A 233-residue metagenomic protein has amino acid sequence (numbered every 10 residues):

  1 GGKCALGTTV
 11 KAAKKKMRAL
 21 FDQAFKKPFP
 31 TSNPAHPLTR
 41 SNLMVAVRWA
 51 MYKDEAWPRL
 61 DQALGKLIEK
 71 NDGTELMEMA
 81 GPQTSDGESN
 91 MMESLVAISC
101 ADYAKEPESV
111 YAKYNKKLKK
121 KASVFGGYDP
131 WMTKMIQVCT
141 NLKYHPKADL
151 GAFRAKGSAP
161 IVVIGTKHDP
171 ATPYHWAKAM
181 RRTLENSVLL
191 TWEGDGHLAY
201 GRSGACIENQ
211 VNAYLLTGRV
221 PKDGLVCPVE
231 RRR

Functional and structural regions predicted by a protein language model:
G2-L6, R59, L189-T191, V220-V226: Acidic/polar loop patches that form or flank catalytic/metal-binding clefts of enzymes that bind anionic ligands
K3-A5, S99-A101, V138-T140, A205-I207 (+1 more regions): Sequence contexts marking disulfide-bonded cysteines in secreted/extracellular proteins
K14-A159, S203: Alpha/beta-hydrolase fold active-site neighborhood
C100, D169, M180, V211: Hydrophobic, well-ordered secondary-structure elements that form the walls of internal hydrophobic environments
K156-G157, V162-G165, D169: Short beta-strand/loop motif that positions the catalytic acidic residue of the alpha/beta-hydrolase fold
P170-H175: Conserved alpha/beta-hydrolase "acid-adjacent" motif
W176-L184, L189-G196: C-terminal soluble interaction/assembly domains
E193-R233: Catalytic active-site module of serine/aspartate enzymes centered on a nucleophile-bearing elbow/loop
